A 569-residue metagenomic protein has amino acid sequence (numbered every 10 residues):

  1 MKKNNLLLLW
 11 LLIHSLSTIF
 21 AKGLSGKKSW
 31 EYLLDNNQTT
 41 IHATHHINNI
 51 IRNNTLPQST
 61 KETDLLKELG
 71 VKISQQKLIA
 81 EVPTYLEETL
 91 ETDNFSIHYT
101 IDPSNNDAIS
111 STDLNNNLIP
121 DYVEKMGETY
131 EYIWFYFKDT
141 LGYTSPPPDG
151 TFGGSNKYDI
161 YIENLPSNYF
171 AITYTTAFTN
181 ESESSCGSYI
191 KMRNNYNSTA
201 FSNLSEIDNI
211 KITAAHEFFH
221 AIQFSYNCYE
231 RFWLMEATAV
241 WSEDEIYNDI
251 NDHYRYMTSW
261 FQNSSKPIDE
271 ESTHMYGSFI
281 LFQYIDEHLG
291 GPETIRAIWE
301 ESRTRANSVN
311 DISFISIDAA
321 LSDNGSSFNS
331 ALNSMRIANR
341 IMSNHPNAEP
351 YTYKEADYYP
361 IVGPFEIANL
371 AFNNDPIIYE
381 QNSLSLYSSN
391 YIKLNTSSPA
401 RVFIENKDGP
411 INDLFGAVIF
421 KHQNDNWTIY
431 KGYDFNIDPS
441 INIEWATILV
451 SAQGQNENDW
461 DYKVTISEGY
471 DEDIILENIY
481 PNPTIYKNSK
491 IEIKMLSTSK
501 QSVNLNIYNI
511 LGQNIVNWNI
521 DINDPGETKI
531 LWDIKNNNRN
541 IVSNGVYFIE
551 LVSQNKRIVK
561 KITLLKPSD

Functional and structural regions predicted by a protein language model:
M1-S25: Bacterial Sec-dependent N-terminal signal peptides
K3, N517, I522, L531 (+2 more regions): C-terminal tail/sorting-segment detector
F20-L141, P410-G416, K421-Q423, D438 (+1 more regions): Zymogen propeptides/activation segments of proteases
F95-R231, T238, D249-D252: Juxtacatalytic substrate-recognition/specificity segment
F178-S185, D208-I212, N227-L289, E293 (+2 more regions): Acidic/His/Gly-enriched intrinsically disordered linker/tail segments that often contain short helix/coil "MoRF-like"
T304-E472: Beta/coil-rich, acidic/histidine-enriched accessory regions frequently appended to metallopeptidases
W445-T447, K490, N544-F548: Short, conserved beta-strand segments of beta-strand-rich sandwich/propeller modules, principally
Y470-N509, N517-D521, K529-D533: Glycine-centered coil/turn sites that cap beta-strands in beta-rich domains
